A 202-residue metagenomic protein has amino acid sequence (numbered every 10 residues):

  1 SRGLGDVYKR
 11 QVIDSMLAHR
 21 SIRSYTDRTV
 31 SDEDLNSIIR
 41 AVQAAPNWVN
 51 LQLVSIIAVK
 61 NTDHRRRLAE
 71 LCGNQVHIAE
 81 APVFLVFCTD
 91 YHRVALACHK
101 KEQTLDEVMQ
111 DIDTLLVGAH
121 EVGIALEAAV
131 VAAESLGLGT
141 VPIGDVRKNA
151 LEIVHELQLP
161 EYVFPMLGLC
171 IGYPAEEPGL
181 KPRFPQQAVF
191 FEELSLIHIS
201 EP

Functional and structural regions predicted by a protein language model:
S1-Y8, H198-P202: Short, small-residue-biased leader/transition segments that mark boundaries at the very start of proteins
D6-Q52, R66, Q75-V76: N-terminal capping/interface segment
D14-R23, D27, Y91, H99-K101 (+1 more regions): C-terminal helix-cap and adjacent tail motif
H19, I38-A44, L85, E107-E156 (+1 more regions): Small-aliphatic-rich amphipathic alpha-helix that forms the alpha element of a beta-alpha
L51-G123: Glycine/small-residue-rich phosphate/adenosyl-binding loop
N61, D90, D145-K148, P174: An acidic- and aromatic-residue-enriched active-site/binding cleft used to recognize and process polar
A81-L85, Q158-G179: A glycine-rich helix N-cap at a beta->alpha junction
I153-L157, L180-R183: Active-site-proximal loop->helix
